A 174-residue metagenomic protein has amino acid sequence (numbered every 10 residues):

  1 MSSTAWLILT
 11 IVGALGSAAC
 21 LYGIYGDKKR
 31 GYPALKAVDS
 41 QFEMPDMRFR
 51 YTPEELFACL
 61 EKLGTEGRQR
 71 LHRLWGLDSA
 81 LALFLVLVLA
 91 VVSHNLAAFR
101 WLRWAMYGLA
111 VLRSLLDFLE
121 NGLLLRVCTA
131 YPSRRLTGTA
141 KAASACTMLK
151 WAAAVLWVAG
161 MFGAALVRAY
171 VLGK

Functional and structural regions predicted by a protein language model:
S2-R73, L136: Interfacial loop at the N-terminal end of multi-pass membrane proteins
A5-W6, A140-V155: Individual transmembrane alpha-helices with interfacial aromatic-anchor signatures
L71-G76, M106, T137-A143: Non-cytosolic membrane-interface motifs at loop->transmembrane helix junctions
R73-V91, K150, A154-V158: Core segments of transmembrane alpha-helices that mediate helix-helix packing or line hydrophobic substrate/ligand
L96-L102: Membrane-interface helix-boundary motifs at transmembrane edges
L109-L116: Alpha-helical transmembrane segments of multi-pass membrane proteins
G122-R134: Interfacial helix-loop-helix junctions of multi-pass membrane proteins
G163-K174: Juxtamembrane boundary at the C-terminal end of a transmembrane helix
